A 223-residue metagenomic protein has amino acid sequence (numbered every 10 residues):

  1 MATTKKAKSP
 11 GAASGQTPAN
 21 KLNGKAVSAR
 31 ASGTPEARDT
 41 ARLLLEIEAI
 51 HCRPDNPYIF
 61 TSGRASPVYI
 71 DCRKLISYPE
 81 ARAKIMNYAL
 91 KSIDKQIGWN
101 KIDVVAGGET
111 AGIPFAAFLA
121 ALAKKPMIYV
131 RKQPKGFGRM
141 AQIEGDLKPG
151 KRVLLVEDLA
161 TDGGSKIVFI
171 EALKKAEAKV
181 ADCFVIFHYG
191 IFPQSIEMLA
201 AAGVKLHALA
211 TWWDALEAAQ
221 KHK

Functional and structural regions predicted by a protein language model:
M1-K25: Polybasic, lysine-enriched low-complexity intrinsically disordered terminal tails
K21-E46, E171-K223: PRPP-dependent phosphoribosyltransferase catalytic core
K21-W99: Active-site-facing substrate-recognition patch
W99-E109, F184-V185: Short glycine-rich phosphate-binding loop at a beta-alpha junction
D103, K151, A181: Conserved acidic residues
I113: Portal/gating segments that form or line small-molecule/metal binding sites
A116-L154, D162-V168: Short, glycine/charge-rich flexible loops or terminal/linker lids adjacent to PRPP-binding catalytic cores
